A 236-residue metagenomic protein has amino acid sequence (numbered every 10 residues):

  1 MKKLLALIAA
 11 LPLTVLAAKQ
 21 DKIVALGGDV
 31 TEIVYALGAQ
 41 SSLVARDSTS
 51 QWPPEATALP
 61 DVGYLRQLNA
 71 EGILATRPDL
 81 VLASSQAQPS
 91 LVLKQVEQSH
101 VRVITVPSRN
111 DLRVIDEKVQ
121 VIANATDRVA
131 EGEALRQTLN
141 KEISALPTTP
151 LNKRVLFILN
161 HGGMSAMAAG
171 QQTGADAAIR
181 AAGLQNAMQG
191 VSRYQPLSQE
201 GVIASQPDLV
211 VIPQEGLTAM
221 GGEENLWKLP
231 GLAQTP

Functional and structural regions predicted by a protein language model:
M1-L4: Positively charged n-region of N-terminal signal peptides that target proteins for export
A6-A17: Hydrophobic h-region of N-terminal signal peptides that target proteins for export in Gram-negative bacteria
A18, K22, L80, L91-M164 (+3 more regions): Extracytoplasmic substrate-binding proteins
K22-T76, L80-S85, E223: A short, structured surface patch at a secondary-structure boundary
G27, S85-Q86, S108, V191-Y194 (+1 more regions): Short secondary-structure boundary segments
D47, A169-Y194, Q214: His/Asp/Glu-enriched short active-site or ligand-binding loop at hydrolase and phosphoryl-transfer sites
Q67-Q86, V101, Q199-E215: Proline-aspartate-enriched helix->loop->beta-strand connector
P89-Q98, V211-W227: A ligand-binding cleft/hinge motif common to bilobed small-molecule-binding domains
